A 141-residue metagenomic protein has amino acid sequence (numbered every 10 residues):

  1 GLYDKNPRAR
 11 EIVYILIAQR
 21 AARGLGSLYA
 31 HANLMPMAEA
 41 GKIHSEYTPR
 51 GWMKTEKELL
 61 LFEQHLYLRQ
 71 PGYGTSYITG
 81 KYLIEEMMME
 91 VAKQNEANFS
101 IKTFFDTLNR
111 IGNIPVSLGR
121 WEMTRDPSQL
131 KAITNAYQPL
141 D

Functional and structural regions predicted by a protein language model:
G1-D141: N-terminal maturation segment of proteins
